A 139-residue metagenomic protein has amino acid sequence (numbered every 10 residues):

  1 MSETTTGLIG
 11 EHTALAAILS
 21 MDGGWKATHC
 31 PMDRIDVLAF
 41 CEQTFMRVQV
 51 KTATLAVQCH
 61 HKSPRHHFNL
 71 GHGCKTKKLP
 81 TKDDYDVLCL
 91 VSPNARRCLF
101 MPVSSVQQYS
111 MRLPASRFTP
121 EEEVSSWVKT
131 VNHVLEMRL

Functional and structural regions predicted by a protein language model:
M1-D33, L38-L139: Mixed-charge (Asp/Glu-Lys/Arg
